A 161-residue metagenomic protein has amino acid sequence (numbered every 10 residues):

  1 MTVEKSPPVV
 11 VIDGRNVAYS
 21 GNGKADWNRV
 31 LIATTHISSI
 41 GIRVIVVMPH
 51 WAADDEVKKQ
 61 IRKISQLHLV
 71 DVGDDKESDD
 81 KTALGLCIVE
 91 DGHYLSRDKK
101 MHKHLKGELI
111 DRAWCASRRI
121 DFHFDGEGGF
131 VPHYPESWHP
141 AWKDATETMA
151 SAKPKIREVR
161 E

Functional and structural regions predicted by a protein language model:
M1-G21: Metal-dependent nucleic-acid phosphoesterase active-site entry motif
P8-V10, A18, L31-E161: Nuclease catalytic cores that cleave nucleic-acid phosphodiester bonds, predominantly acidic two-metal-ion
K24-L31: Short amphipathic alpha-helical segment that frequently serves as the phosphate-/nucleotide-binding helix
